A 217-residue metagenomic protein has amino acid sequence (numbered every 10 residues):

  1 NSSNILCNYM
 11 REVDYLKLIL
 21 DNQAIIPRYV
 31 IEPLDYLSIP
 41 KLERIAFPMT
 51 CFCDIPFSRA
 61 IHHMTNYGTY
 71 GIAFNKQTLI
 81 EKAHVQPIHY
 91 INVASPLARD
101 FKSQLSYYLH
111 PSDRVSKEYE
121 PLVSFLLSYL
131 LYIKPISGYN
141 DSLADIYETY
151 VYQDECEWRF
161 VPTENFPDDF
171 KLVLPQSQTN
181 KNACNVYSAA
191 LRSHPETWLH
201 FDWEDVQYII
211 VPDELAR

Functional and structural regions predicted by a protein language model:
N1-R217: NAD-dependent ADP-ribosyltransferases
